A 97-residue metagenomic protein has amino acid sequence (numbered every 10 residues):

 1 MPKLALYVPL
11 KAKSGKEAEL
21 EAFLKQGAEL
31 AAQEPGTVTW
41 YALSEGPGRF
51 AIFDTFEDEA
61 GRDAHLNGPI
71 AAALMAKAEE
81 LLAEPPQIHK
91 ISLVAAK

Functional and structural regions predicted by a protein language model:
M1-L4, K11, V38-G48, A73-K97: Glycine-rich beta-strand-turn "strand-cap" elements at beta-sheet edges
P9-K11, F53-T55: Short hydrophobic/aromatic beta-strand micro-patches that form the beta-sheet surface supporting nucleotide- or nucleic
L10-E21: Short, surface-exposed ligand-recognition loops at beta-strand->loop->(often short) alpha-helix junctions that present
K13-G15, E45, E57-E59: Short coil/turn motifs at secondary-structure junctions
E17-E19, G61, K97: Intrinsically disordered, low-complexity acidic/polar segments
Q26-T39, T55-H89: An amphipathic, aromatic/His-enriched active-site/gating alpha helix that lines ligand/cofactor pockets
